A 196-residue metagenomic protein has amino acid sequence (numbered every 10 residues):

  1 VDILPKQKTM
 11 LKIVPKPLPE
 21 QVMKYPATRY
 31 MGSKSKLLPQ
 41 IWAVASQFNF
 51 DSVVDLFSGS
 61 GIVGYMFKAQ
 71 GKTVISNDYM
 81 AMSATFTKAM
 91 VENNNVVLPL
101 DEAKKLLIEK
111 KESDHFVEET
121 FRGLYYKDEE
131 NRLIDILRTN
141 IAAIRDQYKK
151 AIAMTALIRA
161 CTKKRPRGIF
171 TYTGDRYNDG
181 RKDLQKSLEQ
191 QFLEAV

Functional and structural regions predicted by a protein language model:
D2-V54, I62-V63, A69: S-adenosyl-L-methionine
K34, L38, S60, K127 (+1 more regions): Short alpha-helical patches at coil-to-helix transitions and adjacent helical residues in well-structured domains
F57: Conserved S-adenosyl-L-methionine
S60-V63, S83: Flexible loop/turn segments at secondary-structure boundaries
G64-Y65, D135: Short, hydrophobic alpha-helix immediately C-terminal to the catalytic nucleophile
T73, Y79-V196: Class I S-adenosyl-L-methionine-dependent methyltransferase module
